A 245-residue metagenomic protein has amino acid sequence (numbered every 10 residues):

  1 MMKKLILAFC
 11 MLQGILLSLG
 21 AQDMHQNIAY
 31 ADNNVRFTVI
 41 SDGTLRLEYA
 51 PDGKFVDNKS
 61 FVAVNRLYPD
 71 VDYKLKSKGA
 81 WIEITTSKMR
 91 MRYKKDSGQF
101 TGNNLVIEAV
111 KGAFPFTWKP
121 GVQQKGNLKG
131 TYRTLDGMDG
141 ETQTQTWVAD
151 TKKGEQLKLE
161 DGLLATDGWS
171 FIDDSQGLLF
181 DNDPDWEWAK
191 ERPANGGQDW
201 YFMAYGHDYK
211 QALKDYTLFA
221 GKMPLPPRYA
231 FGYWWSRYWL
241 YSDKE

Functional and structural regions predicted by a protein language model:
M1-M24: Bacterial Sec-dependent N-terminal signal peptides
D23-R36: Short N-terminal segments immediately surrounding and downstream of signal-peptide cleavage
Y30-A31, Y68, L75-S77, G154-Q156: Short solvent-exposed loop/turn micro-motifs enriched in small/polar/acidic residues
F37, L45-Y49, E83-M91: Short, well-ordered beta-strand segments enriched in hydrophobic/aromatic residues
I40-G79: A low-complexity, Ser/Thr/Gly/Pro-enriched, surface-exposed linker/loop concept that marks segments flanking
S77-P227, S236-Y238: Catalytic and substrate-binding clefts that recognize carbohydrates or anionic sugar/phosphate headgroups
F231-Y233: Hydrophobic faces of well-ordered beta-strands that scaffold small-molecule active sites in alpha/beta enzyme cores
Y241-E245: Short, acidic/polar
